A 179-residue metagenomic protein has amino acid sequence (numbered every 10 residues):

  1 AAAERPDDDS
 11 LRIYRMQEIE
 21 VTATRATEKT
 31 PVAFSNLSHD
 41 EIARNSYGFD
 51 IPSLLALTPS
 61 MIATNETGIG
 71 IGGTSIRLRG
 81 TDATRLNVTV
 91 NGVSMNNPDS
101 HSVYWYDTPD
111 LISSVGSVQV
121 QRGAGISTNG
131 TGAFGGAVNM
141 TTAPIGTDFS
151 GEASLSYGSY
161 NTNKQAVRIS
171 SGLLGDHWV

Functional and structural regions predicted by a protein language model:
A2-R44, A83: Short, acidic, small-residue-rich periplasmic hinge/interaction motif at the N-terminus of Gram-negative outer-membrane
M16-E18, K29-F34, T58, G73 (+4 more regions): Extracytoplasmic
T27-E28, T64, R85, M95-N97 (+1 more regions): Short beta-strands and strand-coil junctions in structured, solvent-facing domains, enriched
F34-I51, I76-T81, Y157: Short, polar/charged loop or turn motifs at beta-strand boundaries
P52-S94, G116: Extracytoplasmic beta-strand/coil segments of soluble accessory domains associated with Gram-negative outer-membrane
L54, R79, Q121, T141 (+1 more regions): Transmembrane beta-barrel domains of outer membrane proteins
S94-R122, T141: Short acidic/polar hinge/loop motifs at secondary-structure boundaries that mediate gating or recognition
S100, S113-G116, S127-V179: Outer-membrane beta-barrel translocator/receptor signature
